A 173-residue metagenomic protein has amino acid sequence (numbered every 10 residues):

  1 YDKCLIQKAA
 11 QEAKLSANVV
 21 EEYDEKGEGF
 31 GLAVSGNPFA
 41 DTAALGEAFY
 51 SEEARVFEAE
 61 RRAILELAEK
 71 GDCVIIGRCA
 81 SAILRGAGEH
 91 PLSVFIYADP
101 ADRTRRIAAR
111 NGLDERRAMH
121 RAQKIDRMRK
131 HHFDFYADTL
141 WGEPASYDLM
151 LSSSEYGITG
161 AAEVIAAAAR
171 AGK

Functional and structural regions predicted by a protein language model:
Y1-I6: A short beta-strand-loop structural module common to alpha/beta enzyme folds
Q7-D72: ATP-dependent small-molecule kinase phosphotransfer cores that center on conserved nucleotide phosphate-binding segments
V20, E25, G29-A40, A82 (+1 more regions): Small-molecule kinase domains that catalyze NTP-dependent phosphoryl transfer to phosphate-bearing small molecules
A54-E58, I75-R78, K130-F135: Short gly/ser/thr-rich secondary-structure transition/capping motifs
A59-N111: ATP-dependent NMP and nucleoside kinases share a basic, alpha-helical "lid"
R61, I158-A166: Short, amphipathic alpha-helical "lid/cap" segments that border enzyme active or binding sites
G172-K173: C-terminal helical "lid" subdomain and adjoining coupling/linker elements of P-loop NTPases
